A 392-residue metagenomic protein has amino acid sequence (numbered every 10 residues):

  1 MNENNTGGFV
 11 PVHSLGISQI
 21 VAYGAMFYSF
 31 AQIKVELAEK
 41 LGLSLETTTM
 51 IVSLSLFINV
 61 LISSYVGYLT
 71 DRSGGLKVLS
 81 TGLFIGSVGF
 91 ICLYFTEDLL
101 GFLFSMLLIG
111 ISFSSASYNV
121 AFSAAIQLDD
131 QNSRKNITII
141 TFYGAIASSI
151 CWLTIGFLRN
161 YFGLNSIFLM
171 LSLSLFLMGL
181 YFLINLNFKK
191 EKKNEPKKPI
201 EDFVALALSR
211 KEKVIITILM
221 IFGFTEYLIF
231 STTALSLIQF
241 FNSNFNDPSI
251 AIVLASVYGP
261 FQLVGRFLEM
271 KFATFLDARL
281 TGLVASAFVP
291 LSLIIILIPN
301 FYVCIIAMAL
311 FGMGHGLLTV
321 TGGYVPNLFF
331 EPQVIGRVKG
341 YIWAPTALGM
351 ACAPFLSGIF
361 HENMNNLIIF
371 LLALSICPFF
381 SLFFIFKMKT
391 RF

Functional and structural regions predicted by a protein language model:
P11-E36, L41-L45, I62-V66, W152 (+1 more regions): Extracytoplasmic
M26, F30-L37, E212-M270: Extracytoplasmic gate region of multi-pass secondary transporters
L61-L99: Conserved MFS/SLC helix-loop-helix module at the cytosolic interface between two early adjacent transmembrane helices
I62-G74, G265-D277, H361: Helix-to-loop junctions at the C-terminal end of transmembrane segments in multipass secondary transporters
L100-A116, V303-L317: Hydrophobic core of transmembrane alpha-helices in multi-pass small-molecule transporters, especially MFS/SLC-type
S115-D129, L317-F330: Intracellular juxtamembrane helix-capping segments at the cytosolic ends of symmetry-related transmembrane helices
S148, P332-M364: A late C-terminal transmembrane helix in Major Facilitator Superfamily
D277-V325: C-terminal transmembrane helical hairpin of 12-TM major facilitator-type secondary transporters
